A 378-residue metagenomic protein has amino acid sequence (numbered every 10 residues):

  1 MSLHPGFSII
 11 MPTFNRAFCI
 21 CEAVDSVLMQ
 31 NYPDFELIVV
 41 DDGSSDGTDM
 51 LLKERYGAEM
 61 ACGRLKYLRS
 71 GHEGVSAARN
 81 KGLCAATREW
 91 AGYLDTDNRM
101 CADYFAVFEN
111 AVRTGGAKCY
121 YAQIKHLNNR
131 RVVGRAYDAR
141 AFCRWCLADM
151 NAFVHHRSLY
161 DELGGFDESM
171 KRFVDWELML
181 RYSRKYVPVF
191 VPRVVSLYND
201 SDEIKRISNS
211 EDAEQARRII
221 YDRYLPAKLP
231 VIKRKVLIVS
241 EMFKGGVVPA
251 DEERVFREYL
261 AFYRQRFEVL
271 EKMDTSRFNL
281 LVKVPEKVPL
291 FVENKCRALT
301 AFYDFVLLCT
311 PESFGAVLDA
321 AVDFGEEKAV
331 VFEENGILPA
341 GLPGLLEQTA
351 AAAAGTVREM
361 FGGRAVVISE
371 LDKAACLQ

Functional and structural regions predicted by a protein language model:
M1-I219, K233-G245, Q265, E271-Q378: Nucleotide-sugar donor-binding/catalytic module of glycosyltransferases that assemble extracellular/cell-envelope
E252-L260: Conserved catalytic-core segment of nucleotide-activated headgroup transferases in glycan assembly
